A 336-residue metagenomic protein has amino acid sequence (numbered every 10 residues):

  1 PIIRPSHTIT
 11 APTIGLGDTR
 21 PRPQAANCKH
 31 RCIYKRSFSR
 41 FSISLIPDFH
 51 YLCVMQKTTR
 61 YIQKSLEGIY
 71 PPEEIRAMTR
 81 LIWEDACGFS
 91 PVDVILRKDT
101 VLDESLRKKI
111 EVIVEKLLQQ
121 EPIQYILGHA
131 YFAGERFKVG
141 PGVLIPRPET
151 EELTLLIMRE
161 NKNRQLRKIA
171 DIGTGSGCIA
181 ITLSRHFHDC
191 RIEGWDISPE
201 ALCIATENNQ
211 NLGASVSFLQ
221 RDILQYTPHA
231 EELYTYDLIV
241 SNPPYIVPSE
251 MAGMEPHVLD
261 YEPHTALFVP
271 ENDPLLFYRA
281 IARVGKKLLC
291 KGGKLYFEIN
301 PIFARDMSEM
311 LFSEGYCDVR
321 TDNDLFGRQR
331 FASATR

Functional and structural regions predicted by a protein language model:
P1-T10, G17: N-terminal helix-forming leader/targeting segments
R22-P23, S42: Short polybasic linear motifs
A26-H30: Short, charge-rich patches within N-terminal targeting peptides
S44, H50-Y51: Short, positively charged and aromatic/hydrophobic N-terminal segments
M55-L127: N-terminal auxiliary segments of SAM/dcSAM-dependent transferases
E111-E207, S333: SAM-dependent Rossmann-like transferase core, predominantly class I methyltransferases with a strong bias toward
D189-R191, W195-R336: S-adenosylmethionine
